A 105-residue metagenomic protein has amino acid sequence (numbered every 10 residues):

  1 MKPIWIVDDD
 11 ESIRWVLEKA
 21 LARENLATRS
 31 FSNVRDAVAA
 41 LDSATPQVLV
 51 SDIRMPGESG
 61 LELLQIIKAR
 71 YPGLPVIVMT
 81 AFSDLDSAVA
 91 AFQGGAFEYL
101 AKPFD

Functional and structural regions predicted by a protein language model:
K2, E11-R29: Two-component/phosphorelay signaling modules centered on CheY-like receiver
R14, P56, T80, D84: The feature encodes the CheY-like receiver
N25-S32, A37-A40: Short hydrophobic/Thr-rich beta-strand motif most characteristic of the beta2 strand and flanking loop of CheY-like
S32-N33, S59-E62: Acidic catalytic/metal-coordinating carboxylates
A39, L61-G73, A90-Q93: Short amphipathic alpha-helix used as the core "switch/output" element in two-component signaling
A44-V50: Active-site beta3 strand of CheY-like receiver
L100-K102: A Lys-centered signature of the CheY-like receiver
